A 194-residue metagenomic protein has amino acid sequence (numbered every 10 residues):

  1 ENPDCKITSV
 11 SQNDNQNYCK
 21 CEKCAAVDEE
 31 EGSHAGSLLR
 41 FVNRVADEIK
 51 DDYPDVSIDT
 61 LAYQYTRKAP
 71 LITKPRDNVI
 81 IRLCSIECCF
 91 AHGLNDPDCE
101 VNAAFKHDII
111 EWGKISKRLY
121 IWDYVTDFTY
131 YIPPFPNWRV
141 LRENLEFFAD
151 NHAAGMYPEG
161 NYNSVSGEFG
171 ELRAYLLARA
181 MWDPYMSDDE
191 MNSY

Functional and structural regions predicted by a protein language model:
E1-Y185: Catalytic-core regions of glycoside hydrolase
I81, S193-Y194: Generic structural signal marking isolated hydrophobic packing positions within regular secondary structure
P184, D189-S193: Carbohydrate-binding surfaces of carbohydrate-active enzymes
